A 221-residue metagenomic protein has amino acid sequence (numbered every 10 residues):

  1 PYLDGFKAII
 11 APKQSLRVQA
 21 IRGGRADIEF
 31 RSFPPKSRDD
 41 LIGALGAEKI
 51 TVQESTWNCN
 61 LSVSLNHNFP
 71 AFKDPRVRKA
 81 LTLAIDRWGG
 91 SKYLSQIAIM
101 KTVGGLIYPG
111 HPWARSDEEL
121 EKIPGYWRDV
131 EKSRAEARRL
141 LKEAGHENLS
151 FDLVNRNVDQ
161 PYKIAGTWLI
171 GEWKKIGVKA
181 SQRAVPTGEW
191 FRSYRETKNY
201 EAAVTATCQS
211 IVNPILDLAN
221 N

Functional and structural regions predicted by a protein language model:
P1-K7, P12-L16, R134-A135, R139: Gly/Pro-rich hinge or "lid" segments in bacterial periplasmic/extracellular proteins
L3-I10, I28, N148-N157, A180-S181: Short, well-ordered beta-strand elements
F6-K7, S64-P70, V77-A80, E121-V130 (+1 more regions): Second-shell loop/turn segments in exported
K7-F69, W88, K92-Y93, G188 (+1 more regions): Extracellular/periplasmic solute-recognition and catalytic clefts
S15-A26, A44, P75-R76, T167-I176 (+1 more regions): Short helices/loops that flank or line small-molecule/ion binding pockets
A47, T56, G104-L106, P112-A114 (+1 more regions): Acidic-aromatic pocket-rim loops
P75-K79, L94, G104-G105, G125-E131 (+4 more regions): Extracytoplasmic/peripheral linker and loop segments enriched in polar/acidic and small residues with frequent Thr/Pro
K101-L140, D159-Y162: Structural transition elements
